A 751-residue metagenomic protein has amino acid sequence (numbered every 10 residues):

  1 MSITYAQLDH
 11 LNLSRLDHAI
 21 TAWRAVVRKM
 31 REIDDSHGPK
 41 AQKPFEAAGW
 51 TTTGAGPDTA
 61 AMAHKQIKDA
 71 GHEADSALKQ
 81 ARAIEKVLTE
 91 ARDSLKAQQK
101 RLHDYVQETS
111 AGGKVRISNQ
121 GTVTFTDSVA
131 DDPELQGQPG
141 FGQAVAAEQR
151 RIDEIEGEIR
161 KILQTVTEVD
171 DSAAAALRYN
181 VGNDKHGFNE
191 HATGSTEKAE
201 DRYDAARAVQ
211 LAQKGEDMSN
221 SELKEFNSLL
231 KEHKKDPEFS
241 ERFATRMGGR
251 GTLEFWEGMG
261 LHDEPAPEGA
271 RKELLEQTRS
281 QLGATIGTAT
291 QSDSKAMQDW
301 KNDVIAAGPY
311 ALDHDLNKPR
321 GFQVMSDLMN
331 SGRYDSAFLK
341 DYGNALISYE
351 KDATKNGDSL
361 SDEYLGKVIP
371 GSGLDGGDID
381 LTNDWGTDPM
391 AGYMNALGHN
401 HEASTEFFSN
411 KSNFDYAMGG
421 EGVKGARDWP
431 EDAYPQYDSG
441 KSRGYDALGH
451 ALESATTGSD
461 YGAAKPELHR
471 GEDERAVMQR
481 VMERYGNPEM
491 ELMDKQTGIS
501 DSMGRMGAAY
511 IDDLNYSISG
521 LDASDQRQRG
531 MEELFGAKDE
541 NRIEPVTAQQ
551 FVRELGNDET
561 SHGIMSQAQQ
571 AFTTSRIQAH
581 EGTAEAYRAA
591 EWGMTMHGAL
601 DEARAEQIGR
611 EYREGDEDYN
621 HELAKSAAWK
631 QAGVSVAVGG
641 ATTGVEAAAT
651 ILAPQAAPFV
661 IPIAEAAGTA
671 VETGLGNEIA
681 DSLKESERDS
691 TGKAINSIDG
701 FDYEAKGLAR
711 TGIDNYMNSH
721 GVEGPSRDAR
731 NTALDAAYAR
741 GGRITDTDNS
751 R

Functional and structural regions predicted by a protein language model:
M1-G182, I744-R751: N-terminal secretion-targeting helices of virulence/extracellular proteins, encompassing both classical Sec signal
N12-S14, F535, A653, I661: Compositionally biased amphipathic helical and low-complexity segments enriched in hydrophobic
T21, G38, K43, D132 (+7 more regions): Intrinsic-disorder/low-complexity coil detector
G56, A60-A63, I67, A74 (+7 more regions): Alpha-helical rod/repeat scaffolding segments in eukaryotic adaptors/tethers and long-chain four-helix cytokines
P57, V638-I663: Short hydrophobic membrane-inserting alpha-helices and related fusion/pore-forming segments
N183-E646, E665-E672, G676, S690-R740: Non-catalytic all-alpha helical scaffold/repeat segments
L652-S682: Gly/Ala-rich hydrophobic membrane-inserting helices
